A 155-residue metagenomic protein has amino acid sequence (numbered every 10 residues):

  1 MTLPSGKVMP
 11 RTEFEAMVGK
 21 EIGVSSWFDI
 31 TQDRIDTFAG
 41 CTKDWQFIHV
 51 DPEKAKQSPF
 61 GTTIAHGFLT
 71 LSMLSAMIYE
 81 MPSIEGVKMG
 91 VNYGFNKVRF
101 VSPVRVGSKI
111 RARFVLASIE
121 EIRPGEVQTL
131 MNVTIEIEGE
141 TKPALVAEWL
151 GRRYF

Functional and structural regions predicted by a protein language model:
M1-A16, P103-F155: HotDog/MaoC-like acyl-thioester-processing domains
T2-A65: Catalytic strand-loop segment that frames the active site of acyl-thioester-processing enzymes
G23, W27-D29, R99, L150-R152: Generic structural detector for well-ordered beta-strands
V24-S26, R34, V87-N96, I110 (+1 more regions): A generic structural signal for short beta-strands and their flanking turns/coil linkers
D36-A39, L71-S75: Predominant activation on well-ordered alpha-helical scaffold segments within soluble catalytic domains
S58-T62, S72-R113: Hydrophobic beta-strand-centered segment that forms part of the acyl-chain substrate-binding groove
H66-T70: A solvent-exposed, acidic/Ser-Thr-rich amphipathic alpha-helical stretch
